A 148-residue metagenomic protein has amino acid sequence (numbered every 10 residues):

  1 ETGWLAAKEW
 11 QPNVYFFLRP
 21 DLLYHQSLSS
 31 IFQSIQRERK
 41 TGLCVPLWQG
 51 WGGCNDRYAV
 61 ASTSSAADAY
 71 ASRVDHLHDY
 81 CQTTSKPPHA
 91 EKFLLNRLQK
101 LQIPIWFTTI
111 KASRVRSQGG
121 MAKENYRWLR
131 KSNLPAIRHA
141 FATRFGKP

Functional and structural regions predicted by a protein language model:
E1-P148: ER/Golgi luminal nucleotide-sugar-dependent glycosyltransferases, focusing on the catalytic module
